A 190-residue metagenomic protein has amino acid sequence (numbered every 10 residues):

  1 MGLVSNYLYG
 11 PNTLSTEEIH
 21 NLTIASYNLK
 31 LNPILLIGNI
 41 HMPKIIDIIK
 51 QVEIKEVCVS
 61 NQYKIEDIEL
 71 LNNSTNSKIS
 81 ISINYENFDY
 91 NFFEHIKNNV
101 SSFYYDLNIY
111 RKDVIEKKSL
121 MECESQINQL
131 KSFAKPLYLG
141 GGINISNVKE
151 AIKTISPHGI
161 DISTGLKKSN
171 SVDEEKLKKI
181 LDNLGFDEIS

Functional and structural regions predicted by a protein language model:
M1, P33, E56, S80 (+3 more regions): Functionally constrained cores in energy, signaling, and assembly domains
M1-N21: Glycine-rich, proline-tolerant flexible connector loops at the mouths of alpha/beta enzymes
V4-Y9, A25-I34, I40-N147: Conserved anion-binding
E18-T23, I68-L71, E116, I152 (+1 more regions): C-terminal helical cap(s) of enzyme catalytic domains, especially alpha/beta-barrels
